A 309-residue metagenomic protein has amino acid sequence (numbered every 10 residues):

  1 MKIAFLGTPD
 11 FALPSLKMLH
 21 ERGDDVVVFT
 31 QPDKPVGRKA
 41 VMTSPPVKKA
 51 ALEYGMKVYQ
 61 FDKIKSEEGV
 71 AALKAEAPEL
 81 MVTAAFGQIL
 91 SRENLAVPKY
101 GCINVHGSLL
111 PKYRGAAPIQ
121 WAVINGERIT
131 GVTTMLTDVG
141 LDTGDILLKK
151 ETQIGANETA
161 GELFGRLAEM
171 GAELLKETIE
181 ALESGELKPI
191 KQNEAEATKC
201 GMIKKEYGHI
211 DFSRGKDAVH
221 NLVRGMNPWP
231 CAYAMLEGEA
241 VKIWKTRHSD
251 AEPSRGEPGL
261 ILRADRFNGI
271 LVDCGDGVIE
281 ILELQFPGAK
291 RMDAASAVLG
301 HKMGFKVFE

Functional and structural regions predicted by a protein language model:
M1-M42: N-terminal Rossmann-like dinucleotide-binding module
G7, V28, A51, M81 (+7 more regions): A residue-level signal for conserved active-site and pocket-lining positions in enzyme catalytic cores
E21, L80-K199, K204: Donor/substrate-binding cores of folate-linked one-carbon enzymes
T43-Q60: Membrane-interfacial amphipathic helices and adjacent loop/beta segments that form the lipid-substrate binding surface
Y59-G69: Glycine-rich, highly charged phosphate/nucleotide-binding loops
E67-A77: Short amphipathic alpha-helix with an adjacent loop that forms part of the alpha/beta core around
G201-R214: Acyl-group handling in specialized metabolite and lipid biosynthesis
F212-E309: An anion-binding loop in the catalytic cleft
